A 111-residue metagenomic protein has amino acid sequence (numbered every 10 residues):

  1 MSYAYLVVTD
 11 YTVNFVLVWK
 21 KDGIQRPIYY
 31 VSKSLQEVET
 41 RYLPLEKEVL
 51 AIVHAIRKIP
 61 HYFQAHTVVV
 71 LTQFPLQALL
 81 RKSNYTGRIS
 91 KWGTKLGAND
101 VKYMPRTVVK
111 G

Functional and structural regions predicted by a protein language model:
M1-V8: Two-metal-ion RNase H-like nuclease active-site motif
Y3, T67-T72: Short glycine-rich phosphate-binding loop at a beta-alpha junction
V8-D10, K21: A generic beta-sheet turn/junction motif
L17-W19: Short beta-strand elements
K21-L50, T72-L80: A short, polar/acidic, helix/strand-boundary loop motif
K47-A65, I89-D100: Metal-dependent nuclease catalytic cores in nucleic-acid-processing enzymes, especially RNase H-like/related
V101-G111: Acidic carboxylate-rich catalytic motifs and surrounding loops in phosphoryl-/glycosyl-chemistry enzymes
